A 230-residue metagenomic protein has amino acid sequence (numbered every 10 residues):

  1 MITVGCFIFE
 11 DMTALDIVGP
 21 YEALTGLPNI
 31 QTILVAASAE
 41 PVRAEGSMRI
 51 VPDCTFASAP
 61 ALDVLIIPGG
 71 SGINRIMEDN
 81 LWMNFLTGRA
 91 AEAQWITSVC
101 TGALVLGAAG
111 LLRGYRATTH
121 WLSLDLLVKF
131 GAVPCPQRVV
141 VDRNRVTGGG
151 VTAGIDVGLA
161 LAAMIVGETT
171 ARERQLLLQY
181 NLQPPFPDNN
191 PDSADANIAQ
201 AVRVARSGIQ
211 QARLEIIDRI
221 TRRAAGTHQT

Functional and structural regions predicted by a protein language model:
M1-I96, A103-A108, L124-L126, P134-P136 (+1 more regions): Extended, subdomain-level signal for the structured scaffold at the beginning of enzyme domains
A91, V140-V146: Short pre-catalytic strand/loop immediately N-terminal to key active-site residues, enriched for Gly-Thr
I96-T97, T118, C135, V146: Structural detector of well-ordered beta-strand residues that form the stable sheet scaffold of enzyme domains
T101-A103, V146-L159, A163: Active-site-proximal catalytic alpha-helix in oxidoreductases
L104, L122-L124, V140-V141, V151-A153: Short acidic/polar capping segments at secondary-structure boundaries
L112-V139: A conserved active-site-flanking secondary-structure segment within enzyme catalytic domains
A117, V151, M164-E168: Alpha-helix boundary/capping and short turn/kink residues
